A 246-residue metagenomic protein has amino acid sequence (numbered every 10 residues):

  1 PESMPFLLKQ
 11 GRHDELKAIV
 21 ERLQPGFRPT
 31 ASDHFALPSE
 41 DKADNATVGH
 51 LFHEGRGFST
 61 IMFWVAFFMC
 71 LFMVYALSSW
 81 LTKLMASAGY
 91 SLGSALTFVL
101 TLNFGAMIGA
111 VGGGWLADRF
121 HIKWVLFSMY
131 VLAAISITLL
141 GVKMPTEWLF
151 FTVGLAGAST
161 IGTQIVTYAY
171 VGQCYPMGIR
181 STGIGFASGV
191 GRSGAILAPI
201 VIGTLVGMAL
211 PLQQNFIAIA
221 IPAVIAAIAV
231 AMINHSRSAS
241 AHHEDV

Functional and structural regions predicted by a protein language model:
P1-S59, H243-V246: Intracellular cytosolic loops and amphipathic helices of Major Facilitator Superfamily
P5, A220-V246: Multi-pass alpha-helical transporter architecture, strongest for 12-TM Major Facilitator/SLC carriers used
E54-V111: Extracytoplasmic gate region of multi-pass secondary transporters
M85-A86, L116-A117, I202-L210: Interfacial helix-cap and linker-helix signal at transmembrane-aqueous boundaries of multi-pass secondary transporters
W124-T138: Structural signature of the two symmetry-related core transmembrane helices
V142-T152: Helix-loop junctions at membrane interfaces in 12-TM secondary transporters
G162-Y175: Intracellular juxtamembrane helix-capping segments at the cytosolic ends of symmetry-related transmembrane helices
V206-I221: A membrane-interface helix-boundary motif in multi-pass transporters
